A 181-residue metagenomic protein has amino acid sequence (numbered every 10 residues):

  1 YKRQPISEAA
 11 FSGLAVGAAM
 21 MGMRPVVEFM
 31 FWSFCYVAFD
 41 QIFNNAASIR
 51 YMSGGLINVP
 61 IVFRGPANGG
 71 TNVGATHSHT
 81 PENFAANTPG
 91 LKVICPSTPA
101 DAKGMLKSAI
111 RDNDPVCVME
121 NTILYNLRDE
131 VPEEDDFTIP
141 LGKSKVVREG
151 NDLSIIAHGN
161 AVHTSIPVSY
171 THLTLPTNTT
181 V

Functional and structural regions predicted by a protein language model:
Y1-Q4, T171-T177: Conserved small/polar residues in nucleotide/adenosyl-binding loops
S7-A10, V16-I156, N160-T164: Conserved thiamine diphosphate
